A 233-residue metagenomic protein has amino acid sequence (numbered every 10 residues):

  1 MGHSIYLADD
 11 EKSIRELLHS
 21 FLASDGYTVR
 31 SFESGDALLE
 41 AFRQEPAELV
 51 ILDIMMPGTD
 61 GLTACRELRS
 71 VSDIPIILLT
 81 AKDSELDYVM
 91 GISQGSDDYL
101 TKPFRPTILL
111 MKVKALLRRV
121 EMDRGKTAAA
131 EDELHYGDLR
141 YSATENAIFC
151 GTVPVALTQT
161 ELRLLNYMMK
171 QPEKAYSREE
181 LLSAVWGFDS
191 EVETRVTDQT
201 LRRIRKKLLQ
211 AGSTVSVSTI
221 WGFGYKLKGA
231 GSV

Functional and structural regions predicted by a protein language model:
G2, P46-E48, V71-P75, E191: His-Asp phosphorelay/catalytic-motif detector in bacterial-type signaling
G2-S13, L18-L22, V50: Conserved acidic segment of CheY-like receiver
S4, A115-A175, E179, K228: Short, Lys/Arg-enriched segments at the junction into DNA-binding effector domains of transcriptional regulators
G26-E33, A41: Short hydrophobic/Thr-rich beta-strand motif most characteristic of the beta2 strand and flanking loop of CheY-like
E33-S34, D60-T63, D87: Acidic catalytic/metal-coordinating carboxylates
E45-I51, M56: Active-site beta3 strand of CheY-like receiver
R66, S70, P75-H135: Basic, amphipathic DNA-recognition helix from helix-turn-helix-like DNA-binding domains
A147-V215, W221-F223: Positively charged, aromatic-enriched patches within helix-turn-helix-type DNA-binding elements, predominantly
